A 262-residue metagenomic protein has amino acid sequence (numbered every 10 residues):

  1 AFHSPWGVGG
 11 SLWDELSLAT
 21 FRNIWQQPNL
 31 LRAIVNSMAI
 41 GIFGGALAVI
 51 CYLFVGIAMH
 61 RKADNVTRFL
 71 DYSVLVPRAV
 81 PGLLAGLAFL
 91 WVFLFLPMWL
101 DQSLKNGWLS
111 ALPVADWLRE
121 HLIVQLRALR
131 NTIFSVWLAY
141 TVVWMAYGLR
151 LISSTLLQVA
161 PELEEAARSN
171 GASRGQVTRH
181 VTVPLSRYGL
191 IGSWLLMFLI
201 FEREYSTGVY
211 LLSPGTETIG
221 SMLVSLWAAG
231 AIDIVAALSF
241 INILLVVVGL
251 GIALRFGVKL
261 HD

Functional and structural regions predicted by a protein language model:
A1-G9, L16-N29, F201-E202, T207-G251 (+1 more regions): Interhelical loop and adjacent transmembrane-helix boundary motif in polytopic membrane transport permeases
P5-A46, A63, A115-Q125, A228-A231: Periplasmic/extracellular loop-to-transmembrane helix junction in inner-membrane transport proteins
W6-E15, V66-T67, L83-T141, G175 (+1 more regions): Membrane-interfacial helix termini and adjacent extracytoplasmic/periplasmic loops of multi-pass transporters
L30, I34, M38, L70-V76 (+5 more regions): Hydrophobic alpha-helical elements at and bordering transmembrane segments of multi-pass membrane proteins
V55-K62, V66, S153-R168, A172-H180 (+3 more regions): C-terminal transmembrane helix and the adjacent membrane-cytosol boundary/short C-terminal tail of inner/organellar
K62-L70, N131-I133, G189, A231: Membrane-helix interface segments
V76, G82, V142, L149-I152 (+3 more regions): Transmembrane alpha-helices
L126-R168, W194: Membrane-cytosol interface at the C-terminal ends of specific transmembrane alpha-helices in multi-pass membrane
